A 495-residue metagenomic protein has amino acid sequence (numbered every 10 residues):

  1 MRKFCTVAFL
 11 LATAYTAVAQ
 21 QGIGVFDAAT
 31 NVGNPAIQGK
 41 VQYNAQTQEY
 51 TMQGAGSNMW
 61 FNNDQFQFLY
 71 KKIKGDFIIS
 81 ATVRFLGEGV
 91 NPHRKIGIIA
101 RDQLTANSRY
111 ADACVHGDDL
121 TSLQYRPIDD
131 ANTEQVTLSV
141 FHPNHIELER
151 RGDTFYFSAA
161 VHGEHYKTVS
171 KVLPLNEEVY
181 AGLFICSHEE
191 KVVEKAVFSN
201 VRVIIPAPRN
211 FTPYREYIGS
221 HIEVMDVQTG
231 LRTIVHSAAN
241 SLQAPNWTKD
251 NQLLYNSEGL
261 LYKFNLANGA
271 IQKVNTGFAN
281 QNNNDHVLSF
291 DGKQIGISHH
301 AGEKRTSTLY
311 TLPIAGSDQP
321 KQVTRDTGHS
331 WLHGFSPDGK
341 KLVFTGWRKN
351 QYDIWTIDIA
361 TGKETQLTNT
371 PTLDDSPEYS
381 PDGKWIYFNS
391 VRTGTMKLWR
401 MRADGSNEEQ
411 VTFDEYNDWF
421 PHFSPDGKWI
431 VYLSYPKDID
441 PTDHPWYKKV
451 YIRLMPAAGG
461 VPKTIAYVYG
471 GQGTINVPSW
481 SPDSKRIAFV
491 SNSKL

Functional and structural regions predicted by a protein language model:
M1-Q21: Bacterial Sec-dependent N-terminal signal peptides
K3, V41, L148, L254 (+1 more regions): Assembly/interface hotspot detector across virion components, adhesins/toxins, and nucleic-acid enzymes
F4, S158-G163, S424, N492: Composition- and surface-driven signal marking solvent-exposed, interaction-prone regions in large proteins
Q20-F211: Extracellular glycan-recognition regions
A207-L495: Sequence signature of WD/YWTD-type beta-propeller architectures
